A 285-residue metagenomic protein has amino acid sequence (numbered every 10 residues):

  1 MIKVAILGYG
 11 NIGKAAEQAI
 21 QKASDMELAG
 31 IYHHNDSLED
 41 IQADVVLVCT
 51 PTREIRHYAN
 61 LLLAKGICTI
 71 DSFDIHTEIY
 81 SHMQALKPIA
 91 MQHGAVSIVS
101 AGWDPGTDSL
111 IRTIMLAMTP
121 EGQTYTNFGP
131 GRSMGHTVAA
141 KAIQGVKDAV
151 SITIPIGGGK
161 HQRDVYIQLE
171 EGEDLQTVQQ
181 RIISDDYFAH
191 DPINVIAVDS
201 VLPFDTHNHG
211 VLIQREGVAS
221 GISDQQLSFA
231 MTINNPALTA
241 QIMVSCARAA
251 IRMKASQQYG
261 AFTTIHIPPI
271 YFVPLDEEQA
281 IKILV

Functional and structural regions predicted by a protein language model:
K3, K14-Q18, K22-D40, G131-A249: C-terminal substrate-binding/catalytic lobe of Rossmann-fold NAD(P)-dependent oxidoreductases
Y9-G10: Glycine-rich Rossmann-fold phosphate-binding loop(s) that bind the pyrophosphate of adenine dinucleotide cofactors
V45, T52-D74: Rossmann-fold NAD(P) dinucleotide-binding segment
D71, S97-A101, N127, V150-S151: General beta-strand structural signal in soluble alpha/beta enzymes
F73-S97: Rossmann-fold NAD(P)-binding glycine/threonine-rich loop
T107-N127, H136-A139: Rossmann-like NAD(P)H-binding beta-loop-alpha module
A230-V285: NAD(P)-dependent Rossmann-like dehydrogenase/reductase catalytic/cofactor-binding core
